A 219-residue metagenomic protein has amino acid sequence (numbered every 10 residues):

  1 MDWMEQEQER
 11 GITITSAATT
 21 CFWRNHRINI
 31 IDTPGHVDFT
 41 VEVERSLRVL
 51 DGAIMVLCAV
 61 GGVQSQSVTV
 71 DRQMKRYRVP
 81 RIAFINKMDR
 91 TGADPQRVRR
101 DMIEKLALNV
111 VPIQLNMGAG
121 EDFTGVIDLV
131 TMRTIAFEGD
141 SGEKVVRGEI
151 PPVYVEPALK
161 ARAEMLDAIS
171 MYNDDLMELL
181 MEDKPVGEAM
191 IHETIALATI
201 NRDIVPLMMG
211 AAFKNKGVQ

Functional and structural regions predicted by a protein language model:
M1-L57, G61-V63, P112, V153-E156 (+1 more regions): P-loop NTPase switch module centered on the Walker A-proximal segment
A59-Q219: P-loop NTPase catalytic nucleotide-binding module
